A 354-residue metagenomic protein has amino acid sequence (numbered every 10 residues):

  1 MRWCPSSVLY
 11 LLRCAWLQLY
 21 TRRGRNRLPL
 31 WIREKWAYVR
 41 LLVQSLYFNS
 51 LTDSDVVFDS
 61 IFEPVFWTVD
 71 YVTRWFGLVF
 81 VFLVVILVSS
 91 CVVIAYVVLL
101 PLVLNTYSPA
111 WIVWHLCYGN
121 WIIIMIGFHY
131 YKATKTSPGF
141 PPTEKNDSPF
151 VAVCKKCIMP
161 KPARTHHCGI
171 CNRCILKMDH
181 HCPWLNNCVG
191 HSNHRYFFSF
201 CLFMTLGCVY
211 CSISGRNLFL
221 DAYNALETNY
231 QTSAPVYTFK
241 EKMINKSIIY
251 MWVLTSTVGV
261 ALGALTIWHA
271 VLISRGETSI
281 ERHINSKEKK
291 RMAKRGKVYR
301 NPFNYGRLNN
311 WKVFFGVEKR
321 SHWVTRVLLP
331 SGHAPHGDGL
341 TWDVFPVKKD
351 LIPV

Functional and structural regions predicted by a protein language model:
M1-V354: Membrane-associated feature with strongest affinity for ZDHHC
